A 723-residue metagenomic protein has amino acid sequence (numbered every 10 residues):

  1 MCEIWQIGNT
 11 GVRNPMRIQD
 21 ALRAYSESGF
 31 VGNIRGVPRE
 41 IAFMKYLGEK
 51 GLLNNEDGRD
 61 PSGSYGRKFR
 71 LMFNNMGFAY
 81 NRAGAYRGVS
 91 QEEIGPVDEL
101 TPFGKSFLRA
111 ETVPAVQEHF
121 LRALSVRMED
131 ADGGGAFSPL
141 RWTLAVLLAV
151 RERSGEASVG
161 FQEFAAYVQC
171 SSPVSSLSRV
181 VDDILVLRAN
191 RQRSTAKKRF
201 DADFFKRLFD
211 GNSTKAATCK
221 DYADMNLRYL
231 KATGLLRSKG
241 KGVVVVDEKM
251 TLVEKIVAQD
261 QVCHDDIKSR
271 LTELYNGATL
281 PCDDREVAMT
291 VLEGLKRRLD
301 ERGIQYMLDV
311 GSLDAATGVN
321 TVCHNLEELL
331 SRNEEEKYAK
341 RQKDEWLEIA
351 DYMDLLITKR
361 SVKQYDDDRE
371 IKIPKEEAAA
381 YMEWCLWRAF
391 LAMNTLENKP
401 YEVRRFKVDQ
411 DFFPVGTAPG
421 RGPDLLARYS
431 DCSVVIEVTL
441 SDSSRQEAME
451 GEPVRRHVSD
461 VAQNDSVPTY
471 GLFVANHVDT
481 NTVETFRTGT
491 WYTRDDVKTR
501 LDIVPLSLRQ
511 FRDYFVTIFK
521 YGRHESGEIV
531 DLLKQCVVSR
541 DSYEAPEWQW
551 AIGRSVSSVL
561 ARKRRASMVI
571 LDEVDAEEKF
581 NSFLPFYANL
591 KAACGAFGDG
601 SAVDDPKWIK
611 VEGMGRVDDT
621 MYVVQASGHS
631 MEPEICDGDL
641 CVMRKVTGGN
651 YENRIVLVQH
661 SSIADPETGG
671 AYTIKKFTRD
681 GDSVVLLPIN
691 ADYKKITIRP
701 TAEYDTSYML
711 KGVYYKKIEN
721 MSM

Functional and structural regions predicted by a protein language model:
M1-N333: Donor-sugar nucleotide-binding helix/loop cap in glycosyltransferases
L235, D424-L426, K676: Short, surface-exposed charged micro-motifs
R302-G303, V310, R564-E577, L687-M723: Contiguous surface segments at macromolecular interaction interfaces
E327-L560: Catalytic core segments in nucleotide and nucleic-acid processing enzymes
G422, S433, G669-Y672, K695: Short, mixed charged/polar active-site loops that provide acid/base catalysis or chelate metal/phosphate cofactors
K563-D637, T647, E667, I718-M723: Short, positionally conserved secondary-structure boundary motifs
A596, M614-D692, R699: Feature for secretory/organellar precursors and membrane-associated catalytic proteins
